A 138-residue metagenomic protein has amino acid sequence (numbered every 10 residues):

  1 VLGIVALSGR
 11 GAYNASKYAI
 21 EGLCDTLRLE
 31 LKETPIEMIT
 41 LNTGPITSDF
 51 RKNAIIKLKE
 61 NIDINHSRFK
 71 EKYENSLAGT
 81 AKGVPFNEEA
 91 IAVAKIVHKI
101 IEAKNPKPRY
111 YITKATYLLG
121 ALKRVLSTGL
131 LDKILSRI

Functional and structural regions predicted by a protein language model:
V1-V5, G44-P45: Active-site segment of SDR-like NAD(P)-dependent oxidoreductases
V5, T26-E37: Active-site-adjacent segment of SDR/Rossmann-fold oxidoreductases
V5-A12: Active-site loop immediately N-terminal to the catalytic Tyr-X3-Lys motif of short-chain dehydrogenase/reductase
S16-A19: Active-site helix of classical SDR
G22: Active-site glycine-rich loop that binds ribose-phosphate moieties when present
K32-G83: C-terminal beta-strand-loop-alpha-helix "lid" module of Rossmann-like NAD(P)-dependent dehydrogenases
M38, A78-V125: Core catalytic loop region at the nicotinamide-binding pocket of NAD(P)H-dependent oxidoreductases
G129-I138: Non-catalytic terminal and boundary segments that flank Rossmann-like NAD(P)-dependent oxidoreductase
